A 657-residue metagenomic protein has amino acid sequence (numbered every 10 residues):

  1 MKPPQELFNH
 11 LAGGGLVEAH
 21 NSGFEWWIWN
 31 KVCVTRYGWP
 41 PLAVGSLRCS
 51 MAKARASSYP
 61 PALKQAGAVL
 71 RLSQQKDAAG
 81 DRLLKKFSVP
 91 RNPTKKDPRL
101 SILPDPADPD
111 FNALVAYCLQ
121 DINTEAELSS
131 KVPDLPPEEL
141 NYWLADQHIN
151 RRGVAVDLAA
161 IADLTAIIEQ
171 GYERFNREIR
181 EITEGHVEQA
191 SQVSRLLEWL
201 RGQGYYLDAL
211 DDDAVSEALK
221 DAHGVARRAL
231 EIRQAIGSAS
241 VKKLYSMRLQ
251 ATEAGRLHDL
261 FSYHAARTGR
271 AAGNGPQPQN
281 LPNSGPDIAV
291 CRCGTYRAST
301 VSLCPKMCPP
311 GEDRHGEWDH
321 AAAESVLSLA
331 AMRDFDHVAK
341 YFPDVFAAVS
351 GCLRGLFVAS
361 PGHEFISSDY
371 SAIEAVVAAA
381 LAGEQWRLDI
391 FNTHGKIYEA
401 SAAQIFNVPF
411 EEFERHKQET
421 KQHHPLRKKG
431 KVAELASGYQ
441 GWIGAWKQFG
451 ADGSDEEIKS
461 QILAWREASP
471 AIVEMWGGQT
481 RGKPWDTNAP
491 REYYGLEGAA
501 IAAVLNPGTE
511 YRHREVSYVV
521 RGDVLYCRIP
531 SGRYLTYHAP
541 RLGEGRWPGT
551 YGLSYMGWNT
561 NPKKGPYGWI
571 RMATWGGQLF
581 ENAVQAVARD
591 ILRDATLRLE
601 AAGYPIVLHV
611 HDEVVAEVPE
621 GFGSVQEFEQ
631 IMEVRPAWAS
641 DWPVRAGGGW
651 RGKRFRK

Functional and structural regions predicted by a protein language model:
M1-P133, E138, Y142-W143, G395-K417: Active-site-proximal helix-loop-helix substrate-binding element of RNase H-like nuclease domains
F8-L11, V349-E364, L597-A601: A short acidic-Thr-Gly-centered motif at the start of a beta-strand
A19, L47-R48, V156, F365-D369: Short hydrophobic beta-strand that contains or immediately precedes a catalytic carboxylate
G23-G38, S57, L197-G202, S371-Q385: Short active-site loop/helix that positions an aromatic residue
V69-S73, L83-G294, L303-V349, V358 (+4 more regions): Conserved "right-hand" nucleotidyltransferase catalytic core of DNA-directed polymerases
V132-Y142, I591-H611: Active-site palm subdomain of RNA-directed nucleic acid polymerases
Y205-Y206, L303, V408-A602, P643 (+1 more regions): Conserved catalytic core of nucleic-acid polymerases
Q630-S640: A common structural junction motif
